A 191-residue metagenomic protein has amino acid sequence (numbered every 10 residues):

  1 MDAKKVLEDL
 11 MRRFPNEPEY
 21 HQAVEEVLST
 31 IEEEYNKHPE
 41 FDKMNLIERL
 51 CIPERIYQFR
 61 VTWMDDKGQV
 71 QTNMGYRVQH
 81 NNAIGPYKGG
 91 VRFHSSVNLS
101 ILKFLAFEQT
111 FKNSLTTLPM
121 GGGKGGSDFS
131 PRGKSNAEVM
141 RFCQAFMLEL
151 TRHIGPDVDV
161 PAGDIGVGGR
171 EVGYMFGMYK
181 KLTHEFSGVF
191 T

Functional and structural regions predicted by a protein language model:
M1-E8: Short, charged, low-complexity amphipathic alpha-helix
E8, R12-L28: Ordered core of a single globular domain
A23, Q58-R60, M64, M74-V78 (+4 more regions): N-terminal low-complexity, Ser/Thr- and acidic-residue-enriched intrinsically disordered segments
E40-Q71: Structured beta-strand/loop patches that form or line metal/cofactor-binding pockets in enzymes
Q69-T110: N-terminal cap/recognition module
H94, S114-T191: Glycine/serine-rich phosphate-binding loop and adjoining beta1-alpha1 elements at the start of nucleotide-handling
